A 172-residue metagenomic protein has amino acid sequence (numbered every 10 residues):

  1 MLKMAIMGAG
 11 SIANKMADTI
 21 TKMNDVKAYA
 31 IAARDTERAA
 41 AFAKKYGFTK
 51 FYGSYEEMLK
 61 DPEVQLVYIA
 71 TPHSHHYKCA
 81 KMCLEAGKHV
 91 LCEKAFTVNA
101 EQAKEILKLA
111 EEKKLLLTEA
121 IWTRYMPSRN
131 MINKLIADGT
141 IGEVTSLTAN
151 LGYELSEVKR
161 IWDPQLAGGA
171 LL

Functional and structural regions predicted by a protein language model:
M1-Y46: N-terminal Rossmann-like dinucleotide-binding module
L2, K104-W122, G142-A149: Rossmann-fold dehydrogenase core element
K3, V26-A30, T49, Q65-V67 (+1 more regions): Short active-site oxyanion
M23, Y46, D61-P62, M126: Acidic-histidine catalytic/liganding microenvironments
T49-L107: Beta-loop-alpha module in the N-terminal Rossmann-like domain of NAD(P)-dependent dehydrogenases, especially those
T123-L172: Predominantly a Rossmann-like dinucleotide-binding segment in NAD(P)-dependent oxidoreductases
